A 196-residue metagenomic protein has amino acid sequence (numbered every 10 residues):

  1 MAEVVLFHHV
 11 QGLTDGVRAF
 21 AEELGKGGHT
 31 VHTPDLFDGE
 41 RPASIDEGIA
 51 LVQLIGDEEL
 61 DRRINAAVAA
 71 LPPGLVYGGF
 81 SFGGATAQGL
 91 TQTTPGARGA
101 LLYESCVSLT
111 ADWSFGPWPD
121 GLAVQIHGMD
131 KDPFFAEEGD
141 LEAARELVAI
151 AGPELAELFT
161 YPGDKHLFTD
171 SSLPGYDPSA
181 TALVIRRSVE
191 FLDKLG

Functional and structural regions predicted by a protein language model:
M1-G74, F168-T169: Serine-hydrolase catalytic machinery in alpha/beta-hydrolase-like enzymes
Y77-G79, Y103: Short beta-strand immediately N-terminal to the catalytic nucleophile in serine-hydrolase-like folds
G79-G83, A87: Gly/Ala-rich beta-loop-alpha elbow adjacent to hydrolase catalytic centers
G96-V107, A123: A conserved short beta-strand
W118-V124, P153-L155: Short, proline-enriched alpha-helix->beta-strand connector loops that line the catalytic pocket of alpha/beta-hydrolase
D120, I126-G128, D132, Y161: Short beta-strand/loop motif that positions the catalytic acidic residue of the alpha/beta-hydrolase fold
P133-A143: Conserved alpha/beta-hydrolase "acid-adjacent" motif
P153-G196: C-terminal catalytic histidine-bearing segment of alpha/beta-hydrolase fold enzymes
